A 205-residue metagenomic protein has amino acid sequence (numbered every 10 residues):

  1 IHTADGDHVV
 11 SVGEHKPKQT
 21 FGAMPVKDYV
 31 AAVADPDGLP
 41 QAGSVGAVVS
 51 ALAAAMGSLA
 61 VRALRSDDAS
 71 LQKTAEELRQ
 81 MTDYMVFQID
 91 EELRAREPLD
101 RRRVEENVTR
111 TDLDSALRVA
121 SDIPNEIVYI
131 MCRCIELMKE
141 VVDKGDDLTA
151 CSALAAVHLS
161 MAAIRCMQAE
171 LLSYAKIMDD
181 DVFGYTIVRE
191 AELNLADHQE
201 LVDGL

Functional and structural regions predicted by a protein language model:
I1-T20: Long, contiguous binding/interaction regions
F21-L39: Short, hydrophobic/aliphatic alpha-helical segments
D35-S58, L148-M167: Conserved phosphate/anionic-ligand binding catalytic regions in large, soluble enzymes, centered on
V45-L52, T74, M81-Q88, A120-I130 (+3 more regions): Amphipathic alpha-helix face/heptad-repeat signature
L64-S70, V141-C151, S173-T186: Inter-helical turn/loop segments and adjacent helix faces that build the functional surface of alpha-helical bundle
S66-V104: A structural-propensity feature for long, helix-poor, extended segments
A95-E170, Y174: Amphipathic alpha-helical interface segments
M161-L205: Long amphipathic all-alpha helical oligomerization modules
